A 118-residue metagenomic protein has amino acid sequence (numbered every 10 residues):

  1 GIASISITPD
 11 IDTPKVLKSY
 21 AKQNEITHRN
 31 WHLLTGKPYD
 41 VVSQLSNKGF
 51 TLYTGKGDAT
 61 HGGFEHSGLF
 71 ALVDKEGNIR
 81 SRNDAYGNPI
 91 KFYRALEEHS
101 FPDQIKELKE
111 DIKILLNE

Functional and structural regions predicted by a protein language model:
G1-L45: Structural microenvironment flanking redox-active thiols in thiol-disulfide oxidoreductases
D12-V16, N47-T54, L72-I79: Short, charged low-complexity intrinsically disordered segments located at boundaries of structured domains
L17-K18, S46-G49, A85, R94-E97: Surface-exposed beta-strand edges and their flanking turn/coil or helix-capping segments
A21-E25, L52-G55, P89-F92: Short, low-complexity, polar/charged sequence segments that are solvent-exposed and flexible
K22-I26, N47-T51, N78, K113 (+1 more regions): Sec-exported extracytoplasmic/periplasmic mature domains
R29-W31, F50-G55, F64-A71: Structural micro-motif
D58-E118: Thiol-/selenol-based redox modules, centered on thioredoxin-like and closely related oxidoreductase domains
